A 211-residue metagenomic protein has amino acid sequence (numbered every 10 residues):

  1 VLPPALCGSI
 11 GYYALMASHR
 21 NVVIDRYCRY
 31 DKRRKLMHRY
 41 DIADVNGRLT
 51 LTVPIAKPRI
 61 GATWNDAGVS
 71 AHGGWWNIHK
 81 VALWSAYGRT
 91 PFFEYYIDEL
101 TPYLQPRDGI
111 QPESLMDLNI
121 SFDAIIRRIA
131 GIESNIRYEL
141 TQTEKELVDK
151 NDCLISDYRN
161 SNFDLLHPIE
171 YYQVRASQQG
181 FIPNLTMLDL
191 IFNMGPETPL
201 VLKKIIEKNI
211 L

Functional and structural regions predicted by a protein language model:
V1-L211: Residues lining hydrophobic/aromatic ligand-binding pockets adjacent to catalytic sites
